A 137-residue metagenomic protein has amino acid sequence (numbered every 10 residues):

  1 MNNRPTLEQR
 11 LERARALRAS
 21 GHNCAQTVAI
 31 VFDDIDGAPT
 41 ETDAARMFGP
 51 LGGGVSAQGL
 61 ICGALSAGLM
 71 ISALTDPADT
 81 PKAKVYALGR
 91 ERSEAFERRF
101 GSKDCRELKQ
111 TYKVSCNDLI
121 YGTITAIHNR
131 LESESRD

Functional and structural regions predicted by a protein language model:
M1-S20: Polybasic, low-complexity association/targeting segments
N2, V85-D137: C-terminal binding/interaction regions
N2-T6, F32-G49, E97-S102: Acidic-glycine-rich active-site phosphate/pyrophosphate-binding loop
S20-P39, E91-R92: An acidic intrinsically disordered interaction segment
I30-D34, M70-P77, T125-N129: Short glycine/serine- and small hydrophobic-enriched flexible loop segments
I35-R46, L74-L88: Phosphate-handling active-site elements
L51-I71: Glycine/serine-rich anion-binding loops at beta->alpha junctions that coordinate negatively charged ligand groups
